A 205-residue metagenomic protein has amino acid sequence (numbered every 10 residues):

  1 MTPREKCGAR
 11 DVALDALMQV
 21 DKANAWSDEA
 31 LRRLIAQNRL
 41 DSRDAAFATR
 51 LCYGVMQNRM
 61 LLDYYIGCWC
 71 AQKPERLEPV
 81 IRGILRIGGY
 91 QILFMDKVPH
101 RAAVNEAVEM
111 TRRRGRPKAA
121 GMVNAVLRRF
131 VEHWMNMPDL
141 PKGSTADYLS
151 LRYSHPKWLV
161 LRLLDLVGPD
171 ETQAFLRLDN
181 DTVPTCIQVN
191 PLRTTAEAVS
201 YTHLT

Functional and structural regions predicted by a protein language model:
M1-L204: Class I Rossmann-like S-adenosyl-L-methionine
